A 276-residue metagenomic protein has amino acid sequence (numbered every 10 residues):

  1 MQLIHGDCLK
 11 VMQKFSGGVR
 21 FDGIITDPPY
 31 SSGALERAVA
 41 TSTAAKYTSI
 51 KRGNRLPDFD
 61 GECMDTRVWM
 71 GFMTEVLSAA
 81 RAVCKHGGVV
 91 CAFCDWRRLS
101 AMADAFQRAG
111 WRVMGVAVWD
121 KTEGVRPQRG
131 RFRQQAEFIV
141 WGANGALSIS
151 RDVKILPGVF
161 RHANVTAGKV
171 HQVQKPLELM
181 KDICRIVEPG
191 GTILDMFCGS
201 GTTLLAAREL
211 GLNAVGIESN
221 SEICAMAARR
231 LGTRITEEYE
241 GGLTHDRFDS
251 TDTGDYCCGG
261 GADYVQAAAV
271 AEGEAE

Functional and structural regions predicted by a protein language model:
M1-A225, A262-Y264, A269-E276: Core catalytic lobe of class I
M1-M12, G232-C257, A269: S-adenosyl-L-methionine
M226-R230: Short functional hotspots where side chains directly engage DNA or cofactors
